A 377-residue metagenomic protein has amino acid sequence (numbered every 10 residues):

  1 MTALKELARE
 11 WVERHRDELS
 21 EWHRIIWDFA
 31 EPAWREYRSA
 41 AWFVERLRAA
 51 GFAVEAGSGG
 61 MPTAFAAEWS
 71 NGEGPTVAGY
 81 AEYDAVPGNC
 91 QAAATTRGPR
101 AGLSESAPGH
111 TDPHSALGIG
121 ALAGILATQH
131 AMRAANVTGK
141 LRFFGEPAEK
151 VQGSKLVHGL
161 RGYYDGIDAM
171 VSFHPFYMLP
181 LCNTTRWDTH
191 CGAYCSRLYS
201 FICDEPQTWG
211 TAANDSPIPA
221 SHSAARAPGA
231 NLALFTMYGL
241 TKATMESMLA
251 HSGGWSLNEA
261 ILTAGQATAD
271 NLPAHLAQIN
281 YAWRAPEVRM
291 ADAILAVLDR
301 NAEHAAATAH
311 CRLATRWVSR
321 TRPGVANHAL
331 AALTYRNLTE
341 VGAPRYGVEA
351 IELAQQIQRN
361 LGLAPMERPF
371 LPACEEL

Functional and structural regions predicted by a protein language model:
A3-H110, S115-G139: Acidic/His- and Gly-rich active-site-bordering loop/insert found across diverse amide/peptide-bond hydrolases
H15-L19, H23, A30, L47 (+8 more regions): Structural signal for hydrophobic packing residues in well-ordered secondary-structure cores of soluble enzyme domains
I26, L47, A67, G79 (+7 more regions): Divalent metal-coordination and catalytic microenvironments
G60-T63, G254, A274-L276, R316-R320: Short Gly/Ser/Thr- and Asp/Glu-enriched loop/turn motifs at secondary-structure junctions
V86, L103-S106, S115-A116, M132-N258 (+1 more regions): Histidine/acidic-residue-rich, glycine-tolerant segments that coordinate divalent metal ions
R197-C203, A277-A285, R316-V318: Short, hydrophobic beta-strand segments
G210-N214, A220-L272, A285-R316, G324-P365: Acidic-enriched catalytic cores of C-N bond-cleaving enzymes acting on peptides and small amides
